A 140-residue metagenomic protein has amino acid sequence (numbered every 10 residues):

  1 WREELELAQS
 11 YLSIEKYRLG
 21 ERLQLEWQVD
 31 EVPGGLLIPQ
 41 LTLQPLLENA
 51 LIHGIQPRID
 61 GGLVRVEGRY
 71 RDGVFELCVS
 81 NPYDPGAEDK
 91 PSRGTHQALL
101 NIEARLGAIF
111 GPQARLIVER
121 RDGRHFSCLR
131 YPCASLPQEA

Functional and structural regions predicted by a protein language model:
W1-E119, R124-F126: Two-component histidine phosphotransfer core
R130-A140: C-terminal end segment of the histidine kinase catalytic
